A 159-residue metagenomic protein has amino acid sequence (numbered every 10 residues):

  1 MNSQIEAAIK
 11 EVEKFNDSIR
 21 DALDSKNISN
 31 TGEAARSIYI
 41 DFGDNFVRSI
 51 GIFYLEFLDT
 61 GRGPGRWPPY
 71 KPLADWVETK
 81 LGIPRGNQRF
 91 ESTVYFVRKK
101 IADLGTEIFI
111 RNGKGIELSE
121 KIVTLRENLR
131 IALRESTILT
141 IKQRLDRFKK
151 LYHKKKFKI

Functional and structural regions predicted by a protein language model:
M1-D41: Charge-rich, low-complexity N-terminal segments
E33-I159: Charged, low-complexity interaction tracts
